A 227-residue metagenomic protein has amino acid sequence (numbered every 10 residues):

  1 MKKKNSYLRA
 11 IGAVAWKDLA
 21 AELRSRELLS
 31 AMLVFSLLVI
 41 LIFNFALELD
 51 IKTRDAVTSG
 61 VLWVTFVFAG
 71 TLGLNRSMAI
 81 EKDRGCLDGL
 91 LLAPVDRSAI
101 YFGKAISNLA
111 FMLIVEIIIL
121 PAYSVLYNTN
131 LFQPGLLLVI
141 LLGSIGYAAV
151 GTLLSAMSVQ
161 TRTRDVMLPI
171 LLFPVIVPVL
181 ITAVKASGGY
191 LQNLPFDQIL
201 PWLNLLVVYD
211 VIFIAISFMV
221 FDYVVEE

Functional and structural regions predicted by a protein language model:
M1-L29: Aromatic- and glycine-rich beta-strand/loop motifs that create alpha-glucan
E22, T71-L91, A105: Transmembrane helix boundary and interhelical loop/hinge segments in multi-pass membrane proteins
R26-E48, W63-F66, L171-T182, Y209-I216: Hydrophobic alpha-helical transmembrane segments of multi-pass membrane transport/permease proteins
N44, F196-E227: Alpha-helical transmembrane segments of multi-pass membrane transporters/translocases
A46-V57, L120-L141, V159, S187-L203: Membrane-interfacial helix-loop-helix connectors in multipass membrane proteins
T58-L74: Long, hydrophobic alpha-helical segments
V95-Y123: Selective transmembrane-helix segments that form parts of the transport pathway or gating/packing helices in multipass
V139-F173, V225-E227: A structural motif at transmembrane helix-loop-helix junctions in multipass membrane proteins
